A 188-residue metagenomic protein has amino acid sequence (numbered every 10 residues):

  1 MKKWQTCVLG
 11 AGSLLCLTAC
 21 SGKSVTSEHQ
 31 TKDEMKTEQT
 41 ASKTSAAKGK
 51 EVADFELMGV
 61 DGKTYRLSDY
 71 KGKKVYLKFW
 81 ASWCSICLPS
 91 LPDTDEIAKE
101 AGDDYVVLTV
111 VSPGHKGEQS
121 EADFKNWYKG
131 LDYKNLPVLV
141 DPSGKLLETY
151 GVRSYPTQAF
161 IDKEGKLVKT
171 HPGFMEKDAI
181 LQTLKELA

Functional and structural regions predicted by a protein language model:
M1-D54, A188: N-terminal targeting signals for export/organelle localization
G49, D54-V75, K99: A short beta-strand-turn-helix
K73-V75, W80-W83, S154: Short pre-active-site segment immediately N-terminal to redox-active cysteine/selenocysteine motifs in thiol-based
Y76-L77, V107, Q158: Hydrophobic beta-strand anchors of alpha/beta hydrolase catalytic cores
F79-E96: Conserved redox-active cysteine motifs that mediate thiol-disulfide chemistry, especially di-cysteine Cys-X(1-2)-Cys
Y105-Q119, N135-S143: Thiol-based oxidoreductase modules, predominantly thioredoxin-like and allied folds used for disulfide exchange
F124-I161: Short, internal strand/loop/helix patches that form the active-site neighborhood or redox-interaction surface
D162-A188: Thiol-/selenol-based redox modules, centered on thioredoxin-like and closely related oxidoreductase domains
